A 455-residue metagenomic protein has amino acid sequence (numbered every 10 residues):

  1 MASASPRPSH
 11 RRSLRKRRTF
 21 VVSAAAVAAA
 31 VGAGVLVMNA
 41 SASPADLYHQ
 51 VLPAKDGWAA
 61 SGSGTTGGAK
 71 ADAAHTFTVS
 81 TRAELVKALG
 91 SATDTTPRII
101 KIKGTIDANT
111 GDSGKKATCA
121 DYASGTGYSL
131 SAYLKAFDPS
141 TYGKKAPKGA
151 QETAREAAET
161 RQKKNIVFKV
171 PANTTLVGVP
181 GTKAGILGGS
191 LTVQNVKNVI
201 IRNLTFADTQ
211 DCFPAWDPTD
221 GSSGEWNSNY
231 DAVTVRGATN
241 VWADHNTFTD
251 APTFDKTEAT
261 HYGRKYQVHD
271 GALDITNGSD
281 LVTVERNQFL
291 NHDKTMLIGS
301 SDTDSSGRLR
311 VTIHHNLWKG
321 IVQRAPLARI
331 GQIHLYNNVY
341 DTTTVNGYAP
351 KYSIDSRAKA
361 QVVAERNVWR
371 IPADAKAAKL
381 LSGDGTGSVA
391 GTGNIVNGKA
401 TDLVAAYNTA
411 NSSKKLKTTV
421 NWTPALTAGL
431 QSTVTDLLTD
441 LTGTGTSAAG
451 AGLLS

Functional and structural regions predicted by a protein language model:
M1-A42: Secretory targeting and sorting signals
L36-M38, S43-T65: N-terminal zymogen propeptides
D56-K101: Acidic Gly/Asp/Thr-rich repetitive segments characteristic of extracellular carbohydrate-active and adhesion proteins
A83, T105-A108, G181-T182, D374: Acidic glycine-/aspartate-rich tracts in secreted/extracellular proteins
K87-T95, T110-T175, A184-R202, D208 (+2 more regions): Extracellular beta-strand-rich solenoid/capping regions of secreted or surface-exposed proteins that bind or remodel
E156-K164, L187-L191, A215-T234, K256-T276 (+3 more regions): Extracellular beta-strand/beta-solenoid scaffold signature
A172-T182, K197-Q210, D231, G237-F254 (+7 more regions): Right-handed parallel beta-helix
L327-S455: Extracellular beta-rich repeat passengers
